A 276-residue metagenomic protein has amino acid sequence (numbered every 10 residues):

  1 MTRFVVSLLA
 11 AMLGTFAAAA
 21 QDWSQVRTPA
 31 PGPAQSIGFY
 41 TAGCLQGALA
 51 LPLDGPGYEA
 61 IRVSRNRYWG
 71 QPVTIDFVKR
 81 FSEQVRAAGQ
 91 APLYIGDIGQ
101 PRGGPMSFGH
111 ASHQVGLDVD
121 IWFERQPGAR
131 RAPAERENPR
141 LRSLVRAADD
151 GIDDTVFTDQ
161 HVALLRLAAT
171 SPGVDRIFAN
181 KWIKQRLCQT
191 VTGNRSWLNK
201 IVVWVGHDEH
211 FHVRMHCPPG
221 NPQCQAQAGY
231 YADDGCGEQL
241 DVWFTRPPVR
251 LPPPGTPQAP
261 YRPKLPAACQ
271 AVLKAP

Functional and structural regions predicted by a protein language model:
M1-F4: Positively charged n-region of N-terminal signal peptides that target proteins for export
V6-T15: Bacterial N-terminal signal peptides
A17-D22: Boundary at the C-terminal end of the N-terminal hydrophobic targeting segment
W23-P31, F77-G109, F178-K200: Extended, low-complexity, intrinsically disordered C-terminal regulatory tails of eukaryotic serine/threonine kinases
A30-G96, F157-L164, S171-V174: Active-site acidic/histidine clusters and adjacent loop/turn architecture that either coordinate catalytic ions
A88-Q90, Q114-D118, D208-H210: Extracytoplasmic
Q100-D154: Acidic/His-rich structured neighborhood in mature extracellular/periplasmic domains
E135-P276: Catalytic cores and adjacent binding grooves of peptidoglycan-active enzymes
